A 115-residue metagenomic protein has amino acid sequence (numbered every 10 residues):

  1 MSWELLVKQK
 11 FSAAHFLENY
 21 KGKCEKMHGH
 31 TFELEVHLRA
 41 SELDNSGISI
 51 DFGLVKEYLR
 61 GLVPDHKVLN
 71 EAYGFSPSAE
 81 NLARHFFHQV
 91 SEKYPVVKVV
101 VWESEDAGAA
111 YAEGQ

Functional and structural regions predicted by a protein language model:
M1-Q115: Charge-rich, low-complexity N-terminal segments
